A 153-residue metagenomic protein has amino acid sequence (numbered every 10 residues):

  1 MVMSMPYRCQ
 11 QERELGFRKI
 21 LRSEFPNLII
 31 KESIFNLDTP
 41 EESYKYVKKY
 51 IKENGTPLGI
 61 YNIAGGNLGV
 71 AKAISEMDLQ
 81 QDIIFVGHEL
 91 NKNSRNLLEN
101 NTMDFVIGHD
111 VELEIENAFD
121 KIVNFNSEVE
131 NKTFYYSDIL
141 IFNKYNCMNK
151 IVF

Functional and structural regions predicted by a protein language model:
M1-P6, I29-S33: Active-site-proximal beta-alpha loop/turn segments in soluble metabolic enzymes
M1-V2, N100-E112: Short beta-strand elements at the ligand-binding edges of bilobed clamshell
M1-V2, Y61, F142: Short hydrophobic segments within beta-strands
M5, C9, V111-F153: Hinge/cleft segment of the Venus flytrap/periplasmic-binding protein
R8-N27, E42, Y46, G69-V70 (+1 more regions): Short, solvent-exposed amphipathic alpha-helices that sit in or adjacent to ligand/effector-binding or catalytic
F17, F35-K92: Hydrophobic alpha-helical
H88-K92, H109-E114: Short, acidic/turn-prone active-site loops that include or flank metal/cofactor- and phosphate-binding residues
K92-T102: Glycine-rich, charge-decorated loop segments at or immediately adjacent to ligand/cofactor-binding or catalytic sites
